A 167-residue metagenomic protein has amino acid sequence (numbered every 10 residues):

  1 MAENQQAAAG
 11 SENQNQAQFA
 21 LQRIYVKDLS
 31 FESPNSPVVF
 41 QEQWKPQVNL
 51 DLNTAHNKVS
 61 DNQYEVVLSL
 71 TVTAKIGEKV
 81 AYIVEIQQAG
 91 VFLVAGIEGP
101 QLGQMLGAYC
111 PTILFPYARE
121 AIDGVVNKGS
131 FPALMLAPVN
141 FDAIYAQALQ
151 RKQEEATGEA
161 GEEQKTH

Functional and structural regions predicted by a protein language model:
A2-I113, Y117-H167: N-terminal intrinsically disordered, cationic/polar leader segments that include organellar targeting peptides
